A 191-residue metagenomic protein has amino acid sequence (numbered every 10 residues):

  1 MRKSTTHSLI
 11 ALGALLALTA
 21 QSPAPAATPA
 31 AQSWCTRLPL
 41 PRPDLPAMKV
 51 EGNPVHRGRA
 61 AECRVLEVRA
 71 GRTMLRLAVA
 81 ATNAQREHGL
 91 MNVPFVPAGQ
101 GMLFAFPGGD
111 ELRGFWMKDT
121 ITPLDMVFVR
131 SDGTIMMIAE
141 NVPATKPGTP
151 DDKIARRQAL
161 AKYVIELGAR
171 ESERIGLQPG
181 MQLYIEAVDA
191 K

Functional and structural regions predicted by a protein language model:
R2-A11: Bacterial N-terminal signal peptides that target proteins for export
I10-L18: Hydrophobic helical h-region of N-terminal Sec-dependent signal peptides in bacterial secretory/periplasmic proteins
G13-A14, A24, G58: Cleavable N-terminal signal peptides
A20, A24-A26: Boundary at the C-terminal end of the N-terminal hydrophobic targeting segment
A27-K191: Compact, glycine-rich, soluble single-domain proteins
